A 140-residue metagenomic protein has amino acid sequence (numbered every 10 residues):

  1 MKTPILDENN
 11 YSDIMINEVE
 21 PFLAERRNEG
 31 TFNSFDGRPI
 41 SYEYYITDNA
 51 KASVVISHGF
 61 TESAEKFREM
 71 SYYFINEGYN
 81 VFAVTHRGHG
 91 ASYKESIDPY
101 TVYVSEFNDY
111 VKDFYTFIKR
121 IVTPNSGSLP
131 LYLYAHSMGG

Functional and structural regions predicted by a protein language model:
M1-N33, I40-E43: An N-terminal hydrophobic leader/cap segment in hydrolases
R38-I40, I46-S53, S128-L129: Proline/glycine-enriched tight loop/beta-turn segments at coil->beta junctions that connect or precede beta-strands
K51, G59-E62, M70, M138: Active-site glycine-rich loops that stabilize anionic/oxyanionic intermediates across multiple enzyme folds
I56-G59, A83: Structural cue for short, hydrophobic secondary-structure segments
H58, F67, H89, H136: Histidine-centered divalent metal-coordination motifs
S71-I97: Conserved alpha/beta-hydrolase
V102-T123: Alpha/beta-hydrolase active-site loop
N125-S137: Alpha/beta-hydrolase fold nucleophile elbow
